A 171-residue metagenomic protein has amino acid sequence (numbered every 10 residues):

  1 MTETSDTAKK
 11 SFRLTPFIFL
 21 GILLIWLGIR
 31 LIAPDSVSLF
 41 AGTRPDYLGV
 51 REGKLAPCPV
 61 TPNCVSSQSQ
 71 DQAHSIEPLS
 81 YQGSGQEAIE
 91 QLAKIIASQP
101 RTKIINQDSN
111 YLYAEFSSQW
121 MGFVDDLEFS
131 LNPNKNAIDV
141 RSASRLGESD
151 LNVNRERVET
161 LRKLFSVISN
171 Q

Functional and structural regions predicted by a protein language model:
T2-T15, W26-N170: Ser/Thr-rich, low-complexity intrinsically disordered terminal regions
F19-L23: Acidic, proline/glycine-enriched N-terminal capping motif
